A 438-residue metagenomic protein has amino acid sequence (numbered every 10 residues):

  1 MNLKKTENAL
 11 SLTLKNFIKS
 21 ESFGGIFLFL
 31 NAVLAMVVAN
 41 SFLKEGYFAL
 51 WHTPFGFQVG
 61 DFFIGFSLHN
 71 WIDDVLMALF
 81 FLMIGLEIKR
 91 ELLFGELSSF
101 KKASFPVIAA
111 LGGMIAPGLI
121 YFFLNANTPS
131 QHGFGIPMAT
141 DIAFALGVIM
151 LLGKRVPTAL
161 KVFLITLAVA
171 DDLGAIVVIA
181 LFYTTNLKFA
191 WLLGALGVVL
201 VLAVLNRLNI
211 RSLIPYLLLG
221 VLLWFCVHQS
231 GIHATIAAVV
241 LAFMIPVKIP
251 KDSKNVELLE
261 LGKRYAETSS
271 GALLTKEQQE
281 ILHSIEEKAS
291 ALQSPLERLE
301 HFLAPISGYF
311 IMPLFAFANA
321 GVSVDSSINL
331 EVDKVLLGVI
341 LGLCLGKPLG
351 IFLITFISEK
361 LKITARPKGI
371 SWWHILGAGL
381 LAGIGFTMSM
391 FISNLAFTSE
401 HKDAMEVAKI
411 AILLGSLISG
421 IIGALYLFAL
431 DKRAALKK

Functional and structural regions predicted by a protein language model:
N2-L10, L14-S20, T53, N206 (+3 more regions): Predominantly late transmembrane helices and immediately cytosolic-facing juxtamembrane segments
L12-K15, M83-S98, L146-P157, L200-R211 (+3 more regions): C-terminal ends of transmembrane helices
F27-N40, F80-L86, A116-G118, V198-A203 (+5 more regions): Hydrophobic core segments of alpha-helical transmembrane domains in multi-pass membrane transport and ion-translocation
V38-L50, F66-H69, M83-S98, A116-G135: Transmembrane alpha-helix boundary signature
D61, G65-F66, N70-F94, I306-S326 (+3 more regions): Hydrophobic transmembrane alpha-helices of secondary-active transporters and Na+-translocating membrane complexes
H69-F81, P129-A143, T184-G197, T235 (+1 more regions): Structural signature of hydrophobic alpha-helical transmembrane segments
L92-G118, K188-G197, V324-G346, W372 (+1 more regions): Entry/N-cap segments of selected transmembrane alpha helices and their immediately preceding amphipathic helices
I149-L261: Functional cores that coordinate and move charged inorganic groups
